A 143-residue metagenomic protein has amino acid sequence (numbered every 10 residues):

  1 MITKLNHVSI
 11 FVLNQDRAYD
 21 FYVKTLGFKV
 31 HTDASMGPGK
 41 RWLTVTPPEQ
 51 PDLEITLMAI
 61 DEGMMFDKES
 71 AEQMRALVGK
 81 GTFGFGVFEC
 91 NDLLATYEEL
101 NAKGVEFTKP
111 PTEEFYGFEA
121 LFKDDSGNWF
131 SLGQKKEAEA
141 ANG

Functional and structural regions predicted by a protein language model:
M1-N6, K29-N91, A95-K123, G133-G143: Vicinal oxygen chelate
S9-Q15: Conserved beta-strand-loop-alpha-helix junction that forms the acyl-donor binding cleft
Q15-D16, L93: Generic non-transmembrane alpha-helix signal with a bias for helix starts/N-cap capping motifs
A18-V23, L100, G127: Conserved active-site tyrosine of GNAT-family acetyltransferases
